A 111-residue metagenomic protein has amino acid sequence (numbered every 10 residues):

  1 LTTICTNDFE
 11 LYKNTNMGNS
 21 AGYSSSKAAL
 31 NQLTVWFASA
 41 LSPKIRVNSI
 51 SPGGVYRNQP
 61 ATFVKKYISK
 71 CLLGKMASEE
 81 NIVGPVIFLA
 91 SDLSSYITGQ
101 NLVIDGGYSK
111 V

Functional and structural regions predicted by a protein language model:
L1-S42, G54-V55: Catalytic loop of short-chain dehydrogenase/reductase
E10, N16, V86-I87, T98-V111: Short C-terminal tail/terminal secondary-structure segment of NAD(P)H-dependent dehydrogenase/reductase domains
T34-V35, V83-V86, A90: Short-chain dehydrogenase/reductase
F37, K75, D92-L93, K110: Conserved functional loop/turn residues at catalytic and ligand-binding sites
S42-R46, I97-G99: Short, small/polar-rich loop/turn modules that mediate ligand/substrate recognition or access, typified
R46-Y56, A90, V103-D105: Conserved SDR Rossmann-fold cofactor-binding beta-strand/turn motif
N58-L72, M76: A short C-terminal helix-loop "cap" of Rossmann-like NAD(P)-dependent dehydrogenase/epimerase domains
C71-I82, L93: A conserved structural motif in NAD(P)-dependent oxidoreductases
